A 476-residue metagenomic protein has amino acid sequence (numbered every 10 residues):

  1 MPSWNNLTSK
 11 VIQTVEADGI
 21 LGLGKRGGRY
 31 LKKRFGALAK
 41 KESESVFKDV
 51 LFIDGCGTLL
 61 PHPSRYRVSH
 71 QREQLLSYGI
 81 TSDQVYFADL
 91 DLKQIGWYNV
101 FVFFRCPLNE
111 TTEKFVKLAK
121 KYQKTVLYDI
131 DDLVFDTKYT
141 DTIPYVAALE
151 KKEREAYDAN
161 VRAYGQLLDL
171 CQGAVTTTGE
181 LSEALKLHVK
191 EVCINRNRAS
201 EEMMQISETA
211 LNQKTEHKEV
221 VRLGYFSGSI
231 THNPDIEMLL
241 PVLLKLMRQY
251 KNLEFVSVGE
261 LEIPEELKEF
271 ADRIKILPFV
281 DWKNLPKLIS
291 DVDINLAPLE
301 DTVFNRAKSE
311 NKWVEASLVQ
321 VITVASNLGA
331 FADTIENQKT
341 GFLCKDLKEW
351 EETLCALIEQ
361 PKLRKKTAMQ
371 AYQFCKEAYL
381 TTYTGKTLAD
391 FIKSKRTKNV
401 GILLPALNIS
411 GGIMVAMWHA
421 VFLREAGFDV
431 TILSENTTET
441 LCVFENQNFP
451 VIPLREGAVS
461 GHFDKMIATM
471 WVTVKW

Functional and structural regions predicted by a protein language model:
S9-P107, R396-H462: N-terminal pre-catalytic "stem/leader" segment of glycosyltransferase-like enzymes
K40-K48, I206-R222, R248, S394-K398 (+1 more regions): Nucleotide-sugar donor-binding and catalytic loop/hinge architecture of NDP-sugar-dependent glycosyltransferases
D54-Y78, N197-D291, V415-W418: Conserved catalytic-core segment of nucleotide-activated headgroup transferases in glycan assembly
D83-D169, G179, E435, E439-W476: Extended catalytic core of nucleotide-activated donor transferases of GT-like folds
D136, P234-E237, D281-L288, D293-L318 (+1 more regions): Nucleotide-sugar-dependent
D169-Q213: Donor nucleotide-sugar binding/catalytic pocket of nucleotide-sugar-dependent glycosyltransferases
T209-L211, K362-I392: A charged, aromatic-enriched C-terminal amphipathic alpha-helix characteristic of glycosyltransferases across folds
N337-K348, A356-K362: Conserved acidic donor-binding segment of nucleotide-sugar-dependent glycosyltransferases
